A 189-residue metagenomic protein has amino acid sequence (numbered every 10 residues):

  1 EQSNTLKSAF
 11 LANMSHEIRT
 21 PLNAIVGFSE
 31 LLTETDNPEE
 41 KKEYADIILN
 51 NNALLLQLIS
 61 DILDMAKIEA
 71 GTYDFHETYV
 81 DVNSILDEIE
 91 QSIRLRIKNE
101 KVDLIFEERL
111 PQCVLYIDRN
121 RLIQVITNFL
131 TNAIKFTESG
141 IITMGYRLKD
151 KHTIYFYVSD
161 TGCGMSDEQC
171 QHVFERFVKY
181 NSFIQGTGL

Functional and structural regions predicted by a protein language model:
E1-E34: Primarily the dimerization/phosphotransfer
G27, M165-F177: Short conserved segment of the HATPase_c
N50-L55: Short alpha-helical segment of the dimerization/phosphotransfer core of two-component systems
A66-E77: Helix-loop junction within the histidine kinase core
H76-D81, K98, D103-C113: Conserved catalytic submotifs in the C-terminal HATPase_c
L95, C163-G164: Glycine-rich G1-box
A133-I134: Short helix-loop "hinge" at the ATP-lid/N-box region of the Bergerat-fold HATPase_c
V178-G188: Glycine-rich ATP-lid/hinge loop adjacent to the conserved G-boxes
